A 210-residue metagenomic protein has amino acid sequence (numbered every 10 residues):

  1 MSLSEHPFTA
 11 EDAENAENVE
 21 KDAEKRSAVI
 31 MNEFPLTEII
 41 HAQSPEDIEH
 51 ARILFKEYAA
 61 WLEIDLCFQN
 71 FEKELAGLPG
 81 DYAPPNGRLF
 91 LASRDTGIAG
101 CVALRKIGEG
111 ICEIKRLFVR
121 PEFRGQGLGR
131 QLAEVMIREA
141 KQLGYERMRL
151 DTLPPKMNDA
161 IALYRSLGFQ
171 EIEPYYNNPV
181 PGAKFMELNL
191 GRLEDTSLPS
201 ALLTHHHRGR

Functional and structural regions predicted by a protein language model:
M1-S4, A10-N32, H207-R210: Short, low-complexity, charge-dense intrinsically disordered segments
E5, V29-E49, I53, L190-A201 (+1 more regions): Conserved N-terminal entry element of GNAT/NAT acetyltransferase domains
A42-K115, R120-P121, A133-V135, E139 (+2 more regions): Acetyl-CoA-dependent GNAT
T96, G127, G144: Conserved G/P- and acidic residue-centered "switch" motifs that form tight phosphate/ATP-binding loops in soluble
R120-Q126, P155: Active-site acidic-Proline motif in GNAT/NAT acetyltransferases
A140-T152: Conserved GNAT acetyl-CoA-binding A-motif
L150-A160, N177-P181: Conserved beta-strand-loop-alpha-helix junction that forms the acyl-donor binding cleft
A160-Y164, F169: Conserved active-site tyrosine of GNAT-family acetyltransferases
